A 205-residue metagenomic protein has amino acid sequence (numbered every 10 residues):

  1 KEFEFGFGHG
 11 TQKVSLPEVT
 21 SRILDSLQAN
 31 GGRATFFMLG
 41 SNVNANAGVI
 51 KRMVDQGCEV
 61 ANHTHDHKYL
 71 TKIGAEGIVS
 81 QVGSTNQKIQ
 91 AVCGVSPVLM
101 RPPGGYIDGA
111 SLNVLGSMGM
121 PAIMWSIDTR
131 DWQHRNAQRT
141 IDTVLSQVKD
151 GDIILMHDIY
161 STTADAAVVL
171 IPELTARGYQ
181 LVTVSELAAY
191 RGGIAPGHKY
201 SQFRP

Functional and structural regions predicted by a protein language model:
K1-S96, A189: Active-site beta->alpha N-cap acidic-glycine motif
F3, R22, K68-S96, G104-D150 (+1 more regions): Alpha-helical scaffold elements lining the catalytic groove of polysaccharide deacetylases
Q12-K13, F37-S41, T64-H65, R101-G105 (+3 more regions): Active-site-proximal beta-strand/loop segments in catalytic clefts of secreted hydrolases
L27, V60-H63, T85, M100-P103 (+3 more regions): Conserved, mostly hydrophobic/aromatic
Q28-N30, V43-N44, T162-P205: C-terminal domain-boundary segment and adjacent tail
N30-T35, D55-E59, V95-V98, S117-I123 (+2 more regions): Loop/turn elements at helix/coil->beta-strand transitions in domains of secreted/extracellular proteins
I50-M53, E76-I78, Q138-T140, P196-S201: Short low-complexity, flexible loop/linker segments enriched in glycine and/or proline with clustered acidic
